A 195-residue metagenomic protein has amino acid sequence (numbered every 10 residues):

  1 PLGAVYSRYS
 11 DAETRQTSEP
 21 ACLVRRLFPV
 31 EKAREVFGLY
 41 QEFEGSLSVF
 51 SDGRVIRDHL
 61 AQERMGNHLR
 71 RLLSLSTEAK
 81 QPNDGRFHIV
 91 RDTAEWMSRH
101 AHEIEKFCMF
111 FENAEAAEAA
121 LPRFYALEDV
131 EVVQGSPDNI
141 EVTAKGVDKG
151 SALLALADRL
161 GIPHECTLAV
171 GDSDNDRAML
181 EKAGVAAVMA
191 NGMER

Functional and structural regions predicted by a protein language model:
P1-A33, F37: Alpha-helical substrate-recognition element adjacent to the catalytic core
L2, I104-E105, A183: Short, well-ordered alpha-helix to beta-strand connector turns
L2-V5, P137, N191-E194: Short, acidic/turn-prone active-site loops that include or flank metal/cofactor- and phosphate-binding residues
A33-L39, F43-S46, F50-V170, D174 (+1 more regions): Conserved acidic, metal-coordinating active-site core of Asp-based, Mg2+-dependent phosphoryl-transfer enzymes
K182, A186-R195: Asp-based, Mg2+/Mn2+-dependent phosphohydrolase catalytic module
